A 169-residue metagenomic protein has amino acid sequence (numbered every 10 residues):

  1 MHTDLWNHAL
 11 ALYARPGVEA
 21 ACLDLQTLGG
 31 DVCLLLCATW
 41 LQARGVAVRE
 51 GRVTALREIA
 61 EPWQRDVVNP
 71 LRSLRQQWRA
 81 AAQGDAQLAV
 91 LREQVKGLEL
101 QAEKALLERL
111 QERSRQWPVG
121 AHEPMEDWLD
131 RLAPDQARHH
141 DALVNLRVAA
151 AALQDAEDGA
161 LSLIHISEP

Functional and structural regions predicted by a protein language model:
T3-A9, N145, A151: Acidic, glycine/proline-rich low-complexity segments that act as flexible tails and inter-domain linkers
D4-Q26: Short amphipathic alpha-helical segments and their helix-coil junctions
E19-E61: N-terminal interaction modules that seed assembly of large macromolecular complexes
D24, N69-P70: N-terminal intrinsically disordered, cationic/polar leader segments that include organellar targeting peptides
W63-D66, S73-A82: Helix-adjacent hinge/juxtasegments
W78-L153, E157: A charged, amphipathic interaction segment
I164-P169: Conserved small/polar residues in nucleotide/adenosyl-binding loops
